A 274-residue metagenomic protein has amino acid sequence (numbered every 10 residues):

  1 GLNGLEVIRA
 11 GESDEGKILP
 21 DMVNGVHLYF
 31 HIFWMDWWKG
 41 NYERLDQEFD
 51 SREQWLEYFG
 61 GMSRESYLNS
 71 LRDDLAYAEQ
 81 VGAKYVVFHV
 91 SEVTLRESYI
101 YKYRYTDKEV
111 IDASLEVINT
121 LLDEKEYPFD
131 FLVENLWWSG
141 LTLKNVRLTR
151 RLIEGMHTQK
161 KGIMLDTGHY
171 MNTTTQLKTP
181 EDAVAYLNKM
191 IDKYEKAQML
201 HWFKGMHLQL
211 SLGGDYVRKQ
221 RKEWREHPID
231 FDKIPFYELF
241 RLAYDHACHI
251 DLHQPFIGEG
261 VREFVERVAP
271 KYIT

Functional and structural regions predicted by a protein language model:
G1, L45-F49, G61-D74, D107-T120 (+3 more regions): Well-ordered, non-membrane alpha-helical segments in soluble/globular domains
G1-D73: N-terminal pre-domain/capping segments
G1-E12, D130, S139, V146 (+3 more regions): Conserved, well-structured beta-alpha core segment at the onset of a catalytic domain
N3-V7, M22-F30, V86-F88, F131-V133 (+3 more regions): Hydrophobic faces of well-ordered beta-strands that scaffold small-molecule active sites in alpha/beta enzyme cores
R9-G11, F30-I32, V90-T94, N135-S139 (+2 more regions): Active-site-proximal loop/turn and secondary-structure-junction residues that shape catalytic pockets, frequently
D36-R44, R96-Y105, Q176-A185, R218-E223: Short, flexible/disordered intra-domain loops and linkers
G60-G162: Active-site acidic/histidine proton-transfer and metal-coordination neighborhood in alpha/beta enzyme cores
L68, R72, Y77-K84, T158-K161 (+2 more regions): Histidine-acidic metal/acid-base catalytic patches
